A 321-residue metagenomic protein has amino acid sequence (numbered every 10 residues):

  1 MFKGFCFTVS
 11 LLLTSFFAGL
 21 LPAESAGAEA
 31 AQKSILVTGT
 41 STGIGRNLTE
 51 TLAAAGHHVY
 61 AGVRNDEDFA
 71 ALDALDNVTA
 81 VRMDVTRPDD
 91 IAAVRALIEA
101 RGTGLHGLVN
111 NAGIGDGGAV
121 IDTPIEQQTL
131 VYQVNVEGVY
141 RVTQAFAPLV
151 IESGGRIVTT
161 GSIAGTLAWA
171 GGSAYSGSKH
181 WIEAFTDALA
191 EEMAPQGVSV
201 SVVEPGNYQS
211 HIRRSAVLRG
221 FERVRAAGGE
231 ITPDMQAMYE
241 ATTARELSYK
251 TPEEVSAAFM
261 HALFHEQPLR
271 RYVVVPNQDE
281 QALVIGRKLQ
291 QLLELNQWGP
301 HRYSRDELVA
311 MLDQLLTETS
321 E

Functional and structural regions predicted by a protein language model:
S41-T42: Conserved glycine-rich cofactor-binding loop
M83-A93, I125: The beta1-alpha1 cofactor-binding region of Rossmann-like NAD(H)/NADP(H)-dependent oxidoreductases
N111-D116: Conserved NAD(P)H cofactor-binding loop of Rossmann-fold oxidoreductase domains
A119-V120, Q127-T129: Substrate-binding pocket helix/loop in short-chain dehydrogenase/reductase
T143, S178: Active-site helix of classical SDR
S162: Residue(s) in the substrate-gating loop at a strand-loop-helix junction that position the organic substrate next
A194-R245: C-terminal beta-strand-loop-alpha-helix "lid" module of Rossmann-like NAD(P)-dependent dehydrogenases
